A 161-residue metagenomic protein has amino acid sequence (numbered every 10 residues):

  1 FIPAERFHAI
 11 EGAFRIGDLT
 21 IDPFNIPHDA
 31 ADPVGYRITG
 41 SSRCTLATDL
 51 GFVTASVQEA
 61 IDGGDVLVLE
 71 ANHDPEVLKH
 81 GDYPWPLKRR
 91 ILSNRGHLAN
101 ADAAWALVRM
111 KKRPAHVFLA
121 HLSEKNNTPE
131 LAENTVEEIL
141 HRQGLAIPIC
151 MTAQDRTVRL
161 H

Functional and structural regions predicted by a protein language model:
F1-I2, D49, P129-E130: Short, solvent-exposed loop/turn segments at secondary-structure boundaries
F1-R6, L87-I91: Solvent-exposed, charged interface segments at domain starts and junctions
I2-R6, G17-L19, L145-P148: A short helix-to-beta-strand connector/capping loop
P3-H8, P27-P33, V77-D82: A broad, low-specificity signal for short, low-complexity segments enriched in glycine/proline and polar/charged
R6-E11, T152: Short acidic-hydrophobic, aromatic-tinged amphipathic segments that line or gate anion-handling sites
A9-V66, R159-H161: Core dinuclear metal-dependent hydrolase active-site scaffold
A55-A153: Cap/insert and terminal regions of metallo-dependent hydrolase folds
